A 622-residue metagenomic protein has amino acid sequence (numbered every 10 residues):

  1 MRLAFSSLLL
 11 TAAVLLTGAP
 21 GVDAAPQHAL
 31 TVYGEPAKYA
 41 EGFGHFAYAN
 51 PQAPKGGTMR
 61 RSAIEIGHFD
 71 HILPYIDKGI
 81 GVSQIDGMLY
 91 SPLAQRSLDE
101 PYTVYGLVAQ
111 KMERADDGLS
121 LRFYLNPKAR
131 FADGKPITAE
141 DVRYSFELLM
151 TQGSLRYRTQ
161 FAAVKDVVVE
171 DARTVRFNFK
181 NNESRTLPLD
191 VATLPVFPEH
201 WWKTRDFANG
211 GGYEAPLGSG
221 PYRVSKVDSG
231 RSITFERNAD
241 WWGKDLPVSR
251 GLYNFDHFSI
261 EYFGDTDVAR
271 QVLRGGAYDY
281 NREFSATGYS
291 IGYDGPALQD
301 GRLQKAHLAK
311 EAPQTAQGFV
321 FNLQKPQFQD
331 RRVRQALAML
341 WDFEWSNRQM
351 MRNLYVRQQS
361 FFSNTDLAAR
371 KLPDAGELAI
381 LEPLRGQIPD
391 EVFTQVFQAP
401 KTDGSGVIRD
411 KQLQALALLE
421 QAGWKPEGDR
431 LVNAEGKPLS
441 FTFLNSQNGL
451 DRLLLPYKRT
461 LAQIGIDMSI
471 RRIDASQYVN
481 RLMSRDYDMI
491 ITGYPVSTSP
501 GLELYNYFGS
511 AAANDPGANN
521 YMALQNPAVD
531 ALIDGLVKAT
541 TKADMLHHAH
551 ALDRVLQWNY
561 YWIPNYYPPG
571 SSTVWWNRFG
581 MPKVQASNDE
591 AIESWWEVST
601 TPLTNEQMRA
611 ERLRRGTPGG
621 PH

Functional and structural regions predicted by a protein language model:
A25-D117, E147, L217: N-terminal lobe/hinge region of extracytoplasmic solute-binding protein
Q27-L30, A63, G67, I80-G81 (+8 more regions): Detector for C-terminal structural segments
K38, F46, I85-E100, E147 (+5 more regions): Gly/Pro-rich hinge or "lid" segments in bacterial periplasmic/extracellular proteins
Y39, A49-P54, Y75-Q84, K111-L155 (+5 more regions): Aromatic- and charge-enriched surface segment that lines or borders ligand/interaction sites
G106-E113, A132, I137, N178-F197 (+4 more regions): Aromatic-rich, solvent-exposed beta-strand/loop patch
Y124, T159-K203, P221-D228, P373-R385: Surface-exposed binding/hinge segments that line and control ligand-binding clefts or catalytic entry sites
N126, G210-Y213, G243-D294, Q335 (+4 more regions): Ligand-site clamp/hinge motif
D166-V168, S225-E236, E261-K325, R332-A336 (+3 more regions): Extracellular/periplasmic solute-recognition and catalytic clefts
